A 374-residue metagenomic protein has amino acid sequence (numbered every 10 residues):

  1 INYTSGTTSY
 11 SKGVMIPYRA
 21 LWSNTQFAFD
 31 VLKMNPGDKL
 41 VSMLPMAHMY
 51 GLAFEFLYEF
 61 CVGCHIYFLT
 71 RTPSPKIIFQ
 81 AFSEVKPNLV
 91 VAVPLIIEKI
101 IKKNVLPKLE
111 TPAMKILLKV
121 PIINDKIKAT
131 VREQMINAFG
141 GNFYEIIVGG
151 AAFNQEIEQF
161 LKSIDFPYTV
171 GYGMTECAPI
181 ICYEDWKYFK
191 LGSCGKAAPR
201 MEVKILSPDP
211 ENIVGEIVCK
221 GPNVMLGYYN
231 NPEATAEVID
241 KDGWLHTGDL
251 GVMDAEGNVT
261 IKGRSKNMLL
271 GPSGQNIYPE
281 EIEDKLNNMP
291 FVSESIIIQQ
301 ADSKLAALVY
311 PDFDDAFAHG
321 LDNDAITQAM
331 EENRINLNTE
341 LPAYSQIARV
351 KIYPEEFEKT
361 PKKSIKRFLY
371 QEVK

Functional and structural regions predicted by a protein language model:
I1-S23: Conserved AMP-binding A3 loop
T4-T7, L40, V90, L161 (+2 more regions): Conserved S/T- and glycine-rich ATP-binding loop of Class I adenylate-forming
Y18, F153, K162-F166, M174-G192 (+3 more regions): Active-site loops of AMP-binding adenylate-forming
W22-K39, M46-E133, N142, P167: Conserved AMP-binding/adenylation subdomain of ANL enzymes
L95, G149-I157, V170-D185, A198-R200 (+1 more regions): Conserved A3 ("GATE") glycine/threonine-rich loop of ANL adenylate-forming enzymes
A197, K204, E211-G271: Conserved ATP-binding/catalytic segment of the ANL
G221, L226-G227, L250-A343: AMP-binding/adenylate-forming catalytic core of the ANL superfamily
Y310, Y353-V373: Flexible lysine-rich "adenylation lid" loop at the C-terminal edge of ANL adenylation domains
